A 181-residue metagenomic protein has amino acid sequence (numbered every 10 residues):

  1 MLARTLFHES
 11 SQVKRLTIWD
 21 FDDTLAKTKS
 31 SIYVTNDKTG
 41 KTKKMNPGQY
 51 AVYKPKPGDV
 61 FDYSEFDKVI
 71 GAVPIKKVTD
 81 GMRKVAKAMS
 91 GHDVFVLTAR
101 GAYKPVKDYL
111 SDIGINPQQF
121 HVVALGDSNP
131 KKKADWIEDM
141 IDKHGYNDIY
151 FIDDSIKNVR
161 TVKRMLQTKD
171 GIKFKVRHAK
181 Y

Functional and structural regions predicted by a protein language model:
M1-T17, K27, T39-T42, K87-A88 (+5 more regions): Intrinsically disordered, compositionally biased, charge-dense segments
K14-K131: Alpha-helical substrate-recognition element adjacent to the catalytic core
V106, L110, I137, V159-V162: Hydrophobic packing residues within well-ordered alpha-helices of enzyme cores
L110, G114, I141, L166: Conserved hydrophobic residues forming the short capping helix/wall of the S-adenosyl-L-methionine
P130-K133, S155: Short amphipathic alpha-helix initiation/capping segments at coil-to-helix junctions
Y146-Y181: Acidic, Mg2+-coordinating phosphoryl-transfer loop and its flanking beta/alpha structural elements, shared across
